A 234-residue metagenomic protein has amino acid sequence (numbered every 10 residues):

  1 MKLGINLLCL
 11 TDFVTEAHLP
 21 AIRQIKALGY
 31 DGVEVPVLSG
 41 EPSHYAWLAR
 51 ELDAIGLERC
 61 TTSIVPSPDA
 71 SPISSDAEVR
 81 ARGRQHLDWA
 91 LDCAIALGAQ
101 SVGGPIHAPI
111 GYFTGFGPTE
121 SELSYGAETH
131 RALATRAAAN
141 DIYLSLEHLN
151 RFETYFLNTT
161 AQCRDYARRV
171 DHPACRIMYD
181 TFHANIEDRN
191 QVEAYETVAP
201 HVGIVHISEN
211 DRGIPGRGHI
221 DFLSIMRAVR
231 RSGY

Functional and structural regions predicted by a protein language model:
M1-A99, H172, P200: N-terminal pre-domain/capping segments
M1-T11, T15-G29, G98-Q100, L157-Y179 (+1 more regions): Histidine-acidic metal/acid-base catalytic patches
I5-L8, G32-E34, S74-A77, G117-T119 (+3 more regions): A short, structure-level motif marking secondary-structure boundaries and short turns
C9-T11, V37-S39, V65-P68, I106-I110 (+3 more regions): Active-site-proximal loop/turn and secondary-structure-junction residues that shape catalytic pockets, frequently
F13, S43, Y112, T154 (+1 more regions): Glycine/Thr-rich phosphate-binding loops of Rossmann-like dinucleotide-binding domains
E34, T61-S63, G103, S145 (+2 more regions): Conserved beta-strand positions in the central sheet of alpha/beta enzyme cores
W47-G56, T129-A137, T197, S224-A228: Catalytic-core regions built around general acid/base machinery
I73, A77-R176, D188: Active-site acidic/histidine proton-transfer and metal-coordination neighborhood in alpha/beta enzyme cores
